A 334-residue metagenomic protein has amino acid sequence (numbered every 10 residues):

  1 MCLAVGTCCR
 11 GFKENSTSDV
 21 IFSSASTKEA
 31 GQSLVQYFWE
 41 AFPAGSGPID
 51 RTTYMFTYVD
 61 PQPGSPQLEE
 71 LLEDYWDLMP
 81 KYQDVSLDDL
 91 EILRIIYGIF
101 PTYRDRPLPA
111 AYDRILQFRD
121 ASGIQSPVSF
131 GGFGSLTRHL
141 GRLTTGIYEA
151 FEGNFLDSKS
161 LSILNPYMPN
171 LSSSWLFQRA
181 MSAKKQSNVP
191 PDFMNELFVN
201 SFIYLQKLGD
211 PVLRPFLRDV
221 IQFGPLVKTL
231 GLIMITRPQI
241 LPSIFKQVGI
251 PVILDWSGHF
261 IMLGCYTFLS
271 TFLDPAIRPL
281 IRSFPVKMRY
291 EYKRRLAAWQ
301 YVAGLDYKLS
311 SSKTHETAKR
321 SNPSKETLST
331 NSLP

Functional and structural regions predicted by a protein language model:
M1, L116, S129-T144: A short alpha/beta connector and helix-capping loop motif
M1-V20: Central beta-strand plus flanking loop segment that forms part of the substrate or channel wall within the catalytic
S16-Q36: Rossmann-like NAD(P)H-binding beta-loop-alpha module
G31-I95, G123-S135: Conserved FAD/dinucleotide-binding core of flavoprotein oxidoreductases
I96-Q117, G123, P127: FAD-binding beta-loop-beta segment adjacent to the flavin cofactor pocket
R142-L197, S201: Active-site-proximal substrate-binding core of FAD-dependent oxidoreductases
Y167-M168, A183-G231: Small-residue-rich helix-loop
R237-P334: C-terminal non-catalytic accessory extensions
